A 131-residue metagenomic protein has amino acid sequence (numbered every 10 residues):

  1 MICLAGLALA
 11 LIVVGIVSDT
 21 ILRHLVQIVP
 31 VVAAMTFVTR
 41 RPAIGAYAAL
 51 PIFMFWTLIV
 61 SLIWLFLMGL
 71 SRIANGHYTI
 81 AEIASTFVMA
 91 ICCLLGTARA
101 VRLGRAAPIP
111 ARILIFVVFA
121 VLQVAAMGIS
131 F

Functional and structural regions predicted by a protein language model:
M1-L11, I115-V121: Alpha-helical transmembrane segments
A5-L11, I28-M35: Hydrophobic, membrane-inserted alpha-helices
T20-V26, R72-A84: Non-cytosolic membrane-interface motifs at loop->transmembrane helix junctions
V29-T36, S85-R99: Hydrophobic cores of alpha-helical transmembrane segments in multi-pass inner/ER membrane proteins, independent
F37-L50, R102-A107: Membrane-helix interface "capping/anchor" motifs
A46-L58, A111-F119: Central hydrophobic cores of alpha-helical transmembrane segments in multi-pass integral membrane proteins
M68-I80, L94-I113: Membrane-helix boundary connector in multi-pass membrane proteins
V121-F131: Juxtamembrane boundary at the C-terminal end of a transmembrane helix
